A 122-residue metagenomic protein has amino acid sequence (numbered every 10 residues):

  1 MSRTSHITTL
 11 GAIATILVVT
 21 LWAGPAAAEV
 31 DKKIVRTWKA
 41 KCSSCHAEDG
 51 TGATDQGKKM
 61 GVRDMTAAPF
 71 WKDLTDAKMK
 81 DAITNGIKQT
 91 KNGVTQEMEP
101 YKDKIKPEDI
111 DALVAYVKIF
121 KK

Functional and structural regions predicted by a protein language model:
S2-I13: Bacterial N-terminal signal peptides that target proteins for export
G11-L21: Bacterial N-terminal signal peptides
W22-K39, A53: Electrostatic cytochrome c docking/interface patches
V30, W71-L74, I105: Alpha-helical hairpin
K32-S43, D81, K106-P107: Sequence context surrounding c-type heme c attachment/ligation sites in exported
W38-E48, M98, L113, V117: The canonical Cys-X-X-Cys-His
A53-D64, A68-P69, A82-D111, V117-F120: Axial heme c-ligation environment in periplasmic c-type cytochrome domains
